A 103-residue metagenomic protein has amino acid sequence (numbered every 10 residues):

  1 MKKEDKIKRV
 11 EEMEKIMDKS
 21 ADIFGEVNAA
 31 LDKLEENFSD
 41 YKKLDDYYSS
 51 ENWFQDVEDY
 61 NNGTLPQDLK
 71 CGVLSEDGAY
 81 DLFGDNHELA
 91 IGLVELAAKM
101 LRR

Functional and structural regions predicted by a protein language model:
K3-K6, E12-R103: Long, low-complexity or tandemly repetitive, helically biased scaffold regions used for multimeric assembly/adhesion
